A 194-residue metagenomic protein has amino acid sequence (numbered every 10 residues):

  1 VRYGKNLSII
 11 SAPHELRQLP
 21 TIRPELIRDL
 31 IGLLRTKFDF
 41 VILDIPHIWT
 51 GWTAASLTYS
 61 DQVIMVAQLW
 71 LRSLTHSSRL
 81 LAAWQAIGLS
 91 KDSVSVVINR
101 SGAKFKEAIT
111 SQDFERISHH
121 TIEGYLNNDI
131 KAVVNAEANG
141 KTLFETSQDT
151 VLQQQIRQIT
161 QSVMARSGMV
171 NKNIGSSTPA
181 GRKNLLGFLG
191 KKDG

Functional and structural regions predicted by a protein language model:
V1-I45: Cytosolic-facing regulatory segments adjacent to core modules
Y3, Y59-S60, I117-T121: Short, structured coil segments at secondary-structure junctions
L33-D39, I48-L71: Inter-motif core of Ras-like GTPase G domains
A67-L69, V94-E107, G124-A132, Q148: G-domain G4 guanine-recognition motif of GTPases
L74-S93: Conserved C-terminal guanine-recognition region of P-loop GTPase G domains, centered on the G4
R100-S101, E115-L143, I156: Beta-strand-loop-alpha "switch" segments that mediate conformational coupling across diverse proteins
A138-G194: NTP-binding/hydrolysis catalytic cores, primarily Walker-type P-loop NTPases
